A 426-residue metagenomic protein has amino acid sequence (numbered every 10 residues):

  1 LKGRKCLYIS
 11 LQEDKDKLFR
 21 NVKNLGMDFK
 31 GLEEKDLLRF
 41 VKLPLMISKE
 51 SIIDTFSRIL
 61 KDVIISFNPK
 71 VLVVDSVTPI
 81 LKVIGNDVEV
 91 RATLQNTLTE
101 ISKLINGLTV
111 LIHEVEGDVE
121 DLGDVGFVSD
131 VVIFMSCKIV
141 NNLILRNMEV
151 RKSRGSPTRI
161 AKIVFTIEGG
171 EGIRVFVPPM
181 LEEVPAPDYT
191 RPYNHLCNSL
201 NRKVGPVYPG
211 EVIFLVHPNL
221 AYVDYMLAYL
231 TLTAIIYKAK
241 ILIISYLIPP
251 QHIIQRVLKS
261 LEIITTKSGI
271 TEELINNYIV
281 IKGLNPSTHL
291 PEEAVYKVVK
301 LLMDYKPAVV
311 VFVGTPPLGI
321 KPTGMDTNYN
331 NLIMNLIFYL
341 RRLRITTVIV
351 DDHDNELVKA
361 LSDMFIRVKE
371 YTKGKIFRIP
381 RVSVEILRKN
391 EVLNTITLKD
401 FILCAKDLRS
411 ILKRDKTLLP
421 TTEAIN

Functional and structural regions predicted by a protein language model:
L1-K5, Y193-I243: Glycine-rich P-loop/Walker A and Walker A-like loops and their local beta1-loop-alpha1 context in P-loop NTPases
R4-K82, L242-I320: Conserved inter-motif catalytic segment of the P-loop NTP-binding fold
L7-I9, R39-V41, V110, V131-I133 (+4 more regions): Hydrophobic/aromatic beta-strand patches that form the interior of the parallel beta-sheet core in alpha/beta enzyme
D54-F127, Y296-M364: P-loop NTPase motor core
T109-E168, I345-S410: Phosphate-binding/switch region of NTP-binding enzymes
T166-E183: Short, structured interface segments
P178-S199: N-terminal pre-Walker A segment at the start of P-loop NTPase domains
P218, L230, A234-I236, K240 (+3 more regions): Conserved mixed alpha/beta catalytic, RNA-binding, or beta-rich assembly cores of soluble enzyme, regulatory
